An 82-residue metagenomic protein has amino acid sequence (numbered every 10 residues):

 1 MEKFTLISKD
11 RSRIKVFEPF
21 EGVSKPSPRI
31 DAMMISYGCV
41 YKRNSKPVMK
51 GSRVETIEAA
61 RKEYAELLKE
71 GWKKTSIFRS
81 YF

Functional and structural regions predicted by a protein language model:
M1-E70, T75-F82: Terminus-proximal functional modules
